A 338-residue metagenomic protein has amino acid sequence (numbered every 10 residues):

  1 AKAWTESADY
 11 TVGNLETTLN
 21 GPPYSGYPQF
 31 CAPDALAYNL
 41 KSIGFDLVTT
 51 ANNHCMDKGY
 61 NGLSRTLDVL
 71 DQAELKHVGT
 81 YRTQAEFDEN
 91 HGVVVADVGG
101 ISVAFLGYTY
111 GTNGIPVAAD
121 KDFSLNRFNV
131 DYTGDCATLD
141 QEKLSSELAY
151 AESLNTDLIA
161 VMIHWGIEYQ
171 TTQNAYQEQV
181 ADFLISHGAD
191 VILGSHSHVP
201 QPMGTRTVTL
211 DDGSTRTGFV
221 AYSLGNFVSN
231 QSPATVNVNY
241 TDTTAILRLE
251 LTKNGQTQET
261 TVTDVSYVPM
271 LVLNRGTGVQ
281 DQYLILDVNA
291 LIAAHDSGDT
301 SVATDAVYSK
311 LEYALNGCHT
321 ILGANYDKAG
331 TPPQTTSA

Functional and structural regions predicted by a protein language model:
A1-A338: Acidic, metal/ion-coordinating pockets
